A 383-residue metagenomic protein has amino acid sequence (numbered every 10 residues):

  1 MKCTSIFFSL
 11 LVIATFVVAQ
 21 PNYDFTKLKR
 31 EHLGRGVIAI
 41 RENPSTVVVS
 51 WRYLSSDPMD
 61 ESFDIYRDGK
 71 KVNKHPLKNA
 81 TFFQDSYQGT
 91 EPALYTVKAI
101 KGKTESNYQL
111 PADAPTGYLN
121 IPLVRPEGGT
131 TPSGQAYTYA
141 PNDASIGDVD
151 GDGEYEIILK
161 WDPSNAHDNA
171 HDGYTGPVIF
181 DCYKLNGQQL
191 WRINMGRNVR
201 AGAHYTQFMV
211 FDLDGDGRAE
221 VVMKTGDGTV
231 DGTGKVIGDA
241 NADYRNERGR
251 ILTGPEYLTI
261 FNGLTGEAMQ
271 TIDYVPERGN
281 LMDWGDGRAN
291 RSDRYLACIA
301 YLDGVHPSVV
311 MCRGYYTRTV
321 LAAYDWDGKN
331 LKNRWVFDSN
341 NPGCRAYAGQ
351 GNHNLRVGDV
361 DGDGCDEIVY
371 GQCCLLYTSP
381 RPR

Functional and structural regions predicted by a protein language model:
N22-Y53: Pro/Thr/Ser/Gly-rich low-complexity, intrinsically disordered linker/stalk tracts
Y53, D57-E91: Recognizes extended acidic, P/S/T-rich segments that occur within or adjacent to Ig-like beta-sandwich modules
V72-H75, N107-S145, G153-P163, N169-A170 (+6 more regions): Aromatic (tryptophan-biased) beta-strands that constitute blades/sheets of beta-rich domains
T90-K101: Beta-strand-rich modules
N142-V149, T206-D214, L296-L302, H353-V360: Beta-propeller blade termini
G151-W161, G215-K224, G304-C312, G364-V369: Acidic/hydrophobic-patterned starts of short beta strands in beta-sheet-rich repeat architectures
K160-G176, K224-L252: Short, conserved, GDST-rich strand-edge loop motifs in beta-rich repeat architectures
Y377-R383: Conserved small/polar residues in nucleotide/adenosyl-binding loops
